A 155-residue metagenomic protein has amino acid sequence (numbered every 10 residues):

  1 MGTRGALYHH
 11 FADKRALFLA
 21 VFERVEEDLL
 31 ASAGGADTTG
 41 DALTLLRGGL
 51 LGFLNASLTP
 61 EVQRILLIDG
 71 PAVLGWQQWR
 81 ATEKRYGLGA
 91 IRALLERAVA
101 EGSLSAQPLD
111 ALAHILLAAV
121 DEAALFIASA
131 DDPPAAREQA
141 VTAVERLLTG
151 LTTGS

Functional and structural regions predicted by a protein language model:
M1-A16, A20: Helix-turn-helix
A20, G34-E61, L112-L116: Hydrophobic alpha-helical connector segments
E27-L30, G48, W76-E101, D110-H114 (+2 more regions): Amphipathic alpha-helical packing segments from all-alpha helical-bundle domains
N55-A93, L125, S129: Short secondary-structure transition hinges
N55-T59, A93, R97, L117-P134 (+1 more regions): Amphipathic C-terminal alpha-helical segment
